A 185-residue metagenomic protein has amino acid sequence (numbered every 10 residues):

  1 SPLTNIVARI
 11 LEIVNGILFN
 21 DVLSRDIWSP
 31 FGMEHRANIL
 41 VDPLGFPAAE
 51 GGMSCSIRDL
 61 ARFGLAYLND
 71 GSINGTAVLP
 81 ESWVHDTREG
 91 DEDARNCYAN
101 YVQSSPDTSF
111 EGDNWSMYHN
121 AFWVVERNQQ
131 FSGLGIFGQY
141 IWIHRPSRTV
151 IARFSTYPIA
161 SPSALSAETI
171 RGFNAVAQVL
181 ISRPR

Functional and structural regions predicted by a protein language model:
S1-I27, L60-A66, R148-I151: Alpha-helical scaffold elements that line and support the substrate/ligand-binding pocket of soluble hydrolases
T4-N5, G45-P47, Y67, G71 (+2 more regions): Solvent-exposed loop/turn segments at secondary-structure junctions within structured extracellular/periplasmic domains
I10-I17, R25-P30, E34, A66-D70 (+4 more regions): Structured segments of extracytoplasmic/periplasmic soluble domains in secreted or envelope-associated proteins
I13-G51, C55: Active-site helix/loop module of the DD-peptidase/beta-lactamase fold, centered on the serine-lysine SxxK catalytic
F19-D26, T76-T87, G172: Extended, well-ordered alpha-helical scaffold segments
E34-A37, H85-V150: Active-site Gly/Thr loop motif
R62-L65, G71-C97: Active-site/pore-lining binding-face segments in mid-to-C-terminal subdomains
Q130-R185: Structured C-terminal helix/loop/strand segments within mature extracytoplasmic catalytic/sensor domains
